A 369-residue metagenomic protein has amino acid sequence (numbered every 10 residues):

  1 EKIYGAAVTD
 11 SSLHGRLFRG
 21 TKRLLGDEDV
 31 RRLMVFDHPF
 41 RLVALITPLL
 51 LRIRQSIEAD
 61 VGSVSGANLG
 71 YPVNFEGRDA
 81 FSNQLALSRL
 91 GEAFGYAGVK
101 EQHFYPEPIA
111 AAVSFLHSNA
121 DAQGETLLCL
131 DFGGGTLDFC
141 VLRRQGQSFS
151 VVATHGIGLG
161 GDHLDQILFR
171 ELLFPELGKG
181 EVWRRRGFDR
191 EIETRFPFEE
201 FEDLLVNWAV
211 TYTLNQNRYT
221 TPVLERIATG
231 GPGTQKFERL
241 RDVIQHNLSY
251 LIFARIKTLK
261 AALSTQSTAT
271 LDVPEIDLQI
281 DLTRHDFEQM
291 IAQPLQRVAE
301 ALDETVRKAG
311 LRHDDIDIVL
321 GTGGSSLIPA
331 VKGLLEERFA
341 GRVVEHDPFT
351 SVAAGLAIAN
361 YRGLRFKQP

Functional and structural regions predicted by a protein language model:
T9-C129, P232-H285: Nucleotide/phosphate-binding catalytic cleft detector across ATP-hydrolyzing and phosphate-transferring enzymes
L13-H14, H117-S150, G321: Gly/Thr-rich phosphate-binding beta-strand-loop-beta motif of the actin/hexokinase/Hsp70
I53-A67, A299-D317: Phosphate/pyrophosphate-binding loops at sites that engage ATP/ADP/AMP, CoA/4′-phosphopantetheine, polyphosphate
Y71-P72, I318-S325: Glycine-rich beta-strand-to-loop/alpha-helix junction loops that act as flexible
A97-Y105, D314, K332-A357: Conserved phosphate-binding/catalytic loops in two-lobed NTP-binding clefts
D121-L130, K179, Y361-P369: A polyampholytic, Gly/Pro-enriched intrinsically disordered region
R144-E275: Phosphate-binding glycine-rich/basic clefts of nucleotide- and phosphate-handling proteins, predominantly
R297, A301-D314, L327-G341: ATP-binding/phosphotransfer module of carbohydrate and carboxylate kinases, centering on a glycine-rich
